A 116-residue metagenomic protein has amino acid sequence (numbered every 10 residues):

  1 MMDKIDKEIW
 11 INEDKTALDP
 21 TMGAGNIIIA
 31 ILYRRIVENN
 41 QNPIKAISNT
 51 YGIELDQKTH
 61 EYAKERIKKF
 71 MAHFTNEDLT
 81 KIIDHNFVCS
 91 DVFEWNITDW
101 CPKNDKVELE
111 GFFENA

Functional and structural regions predicted by a protein language model:
M2-A116: SAM-dependent methyltransferase catalytic region
